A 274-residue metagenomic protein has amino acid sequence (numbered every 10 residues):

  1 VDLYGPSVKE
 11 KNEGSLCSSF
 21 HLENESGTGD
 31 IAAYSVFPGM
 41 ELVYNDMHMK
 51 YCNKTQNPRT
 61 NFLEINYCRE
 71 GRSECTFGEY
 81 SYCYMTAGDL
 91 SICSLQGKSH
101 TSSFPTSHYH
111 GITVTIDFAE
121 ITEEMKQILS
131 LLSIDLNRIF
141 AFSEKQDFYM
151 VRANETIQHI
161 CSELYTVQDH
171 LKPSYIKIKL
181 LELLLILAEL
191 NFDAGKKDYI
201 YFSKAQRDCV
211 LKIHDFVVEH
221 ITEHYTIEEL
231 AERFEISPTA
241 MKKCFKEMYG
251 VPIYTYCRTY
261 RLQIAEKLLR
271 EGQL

Functional and structural regions predicted by a protein language model:
V1-R59: N-terminal low-complexity or simple alpha-helical regulatory segments that function as activation/interaction modules
M40, Y51, R59-Y80, A87-D89 (+1 more regions): Glycine- and acidic-residue-biased ligand/ion/polar-headgroup-sensing regions
Y44-D46, E64-N66, T113: Beta-strand secondary-structure signal
T76, S81-S203, I227, E232-F234 (+1 more regions): Alpha-helical bundle regulatory/interaction domains
T156-V167, C209-H220, I264, L268: Solvent-exposed, amphipathic alpha-helical segments
D169, Q273-L274: Residue-level recognition of short, well-ordered coil/turn positions that link secondary-structure elements
L185-F192, K212, F216-Y260, Q273: Basic/polar phosphate-binding segments, predominantly the helix-turn-helix DNA-binding elements of transcriptional
K204-A205, C257-E266: Short, basic, alpha-helical segments at the C-terminal edge of helix-turn-helix-like DNA-binding modules
